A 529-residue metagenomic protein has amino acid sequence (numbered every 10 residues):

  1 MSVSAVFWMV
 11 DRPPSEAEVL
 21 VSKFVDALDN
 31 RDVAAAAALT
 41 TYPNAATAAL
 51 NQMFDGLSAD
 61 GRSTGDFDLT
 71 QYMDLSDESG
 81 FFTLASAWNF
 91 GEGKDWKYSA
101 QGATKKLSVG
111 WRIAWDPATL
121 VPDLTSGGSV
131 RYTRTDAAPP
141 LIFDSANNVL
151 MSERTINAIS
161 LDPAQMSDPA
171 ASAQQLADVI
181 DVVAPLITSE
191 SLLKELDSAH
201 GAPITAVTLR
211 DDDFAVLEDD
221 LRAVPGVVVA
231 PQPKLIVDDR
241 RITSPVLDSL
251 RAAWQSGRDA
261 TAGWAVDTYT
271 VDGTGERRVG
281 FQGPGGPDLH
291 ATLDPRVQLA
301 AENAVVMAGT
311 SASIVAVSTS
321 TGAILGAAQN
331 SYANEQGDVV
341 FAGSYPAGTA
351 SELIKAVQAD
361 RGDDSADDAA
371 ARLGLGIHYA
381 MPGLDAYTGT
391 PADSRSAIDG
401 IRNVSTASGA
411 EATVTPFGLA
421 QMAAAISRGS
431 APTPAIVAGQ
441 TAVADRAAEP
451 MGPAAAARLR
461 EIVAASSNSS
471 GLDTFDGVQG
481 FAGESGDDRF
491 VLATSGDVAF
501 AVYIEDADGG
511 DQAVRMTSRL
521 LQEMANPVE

Functional and structural regions predicted by a protein language model:
M1-V33, A431, E529: C-terminal region of N-terminal signal peptides and the immediate post-cleavage residues of exported proteins
V10-D11, K23, L39, P43 (+9 more regions): Second-shell loop/turn segments in exported
E18-D26, A34, A38, Q52 (+18 more regions): Solvent-exposed, polar/charged alpha-helical surfaces in well-ordered, non-transmembrane soluble domains, broadly
V19, V33-F81: Short solvent-exposed beta->alpha transition segments
T83-N89, R112-D116, V130-I142, V149-G286 (+2 more regions): Small/polar-residue-rich segments within soluble enzyme cores
G91-Y132: Short beta-strand edge/turn micro-motifs at domain boundaries
A118-D136, M151-L161, M166-A170, W264-G362 (+1 more regions): Short pre-catalytic segments that frame enzyme active sites
S311-G348, I354-S518, Q522-V528: Beta-lactam-recognizing serine transpeptidase/beta-lactamase-like catalytic domain environment
